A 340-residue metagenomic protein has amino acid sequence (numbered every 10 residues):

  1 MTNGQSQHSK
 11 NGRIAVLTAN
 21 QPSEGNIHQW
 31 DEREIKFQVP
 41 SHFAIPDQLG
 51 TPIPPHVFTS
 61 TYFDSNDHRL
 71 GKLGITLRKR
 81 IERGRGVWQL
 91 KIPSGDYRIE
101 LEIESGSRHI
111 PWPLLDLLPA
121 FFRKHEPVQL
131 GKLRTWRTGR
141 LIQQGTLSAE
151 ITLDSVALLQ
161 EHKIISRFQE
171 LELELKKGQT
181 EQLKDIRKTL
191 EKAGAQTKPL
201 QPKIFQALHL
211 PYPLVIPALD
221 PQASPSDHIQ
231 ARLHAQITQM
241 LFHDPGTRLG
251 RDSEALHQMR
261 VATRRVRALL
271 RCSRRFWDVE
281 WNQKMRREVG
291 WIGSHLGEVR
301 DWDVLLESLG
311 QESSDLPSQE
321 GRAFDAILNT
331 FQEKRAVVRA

Functional and structural regions predicted by a protein language model:
T2-G4, H8-A340: Cationic, histidine-enriched alpha-helical/coil surfaces that engage anionic ligands
